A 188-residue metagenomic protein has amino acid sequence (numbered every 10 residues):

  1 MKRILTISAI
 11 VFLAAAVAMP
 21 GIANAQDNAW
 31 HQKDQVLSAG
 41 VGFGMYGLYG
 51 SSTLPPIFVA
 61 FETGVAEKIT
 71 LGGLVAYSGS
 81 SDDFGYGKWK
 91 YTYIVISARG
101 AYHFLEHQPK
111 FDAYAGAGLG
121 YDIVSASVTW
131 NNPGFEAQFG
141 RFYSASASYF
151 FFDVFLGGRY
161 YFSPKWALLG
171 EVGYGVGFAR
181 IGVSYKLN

Functional and structural regions predicted by a protein language model:
M1-K33: Cleavable N-terminal export/targeting peptides
T6-S8, S52-T53, F150-F151: Short hydrophobic/aromatic segments of transmembrane alpha-helices and their interfaces
G21-T63, H103, G175, G182-N188: Short glycine/proline- and aromatic-enriched beta-strand/turn motifs that initiate or cap beta-hairpins
H31, L48-T53, G87-Y93, S144-S148: Replace "Gram-negative outer membrane beta-barrel proteins" with "bacterial and organellar outer membrane beta-barrel
V36, F43, P55-G134, Y160-F162 (+1 more regions): Gram-negative (and chloroplast) outer-membrane scaffold detector with strong preference for beta-barrel transmembrane
G44-Y46, D83-W89, F139-S144, A167-L169: Extracellular loop and loop/strand-boundary signature of outer-membrane beta-barrel proteins
E62, Y102-D112, D122-V124, R141-N188: Gram-negative outer-membrane beta-barrel domains
T129-A145: Solvent-exposed loop segments that connect transmembrane elements
